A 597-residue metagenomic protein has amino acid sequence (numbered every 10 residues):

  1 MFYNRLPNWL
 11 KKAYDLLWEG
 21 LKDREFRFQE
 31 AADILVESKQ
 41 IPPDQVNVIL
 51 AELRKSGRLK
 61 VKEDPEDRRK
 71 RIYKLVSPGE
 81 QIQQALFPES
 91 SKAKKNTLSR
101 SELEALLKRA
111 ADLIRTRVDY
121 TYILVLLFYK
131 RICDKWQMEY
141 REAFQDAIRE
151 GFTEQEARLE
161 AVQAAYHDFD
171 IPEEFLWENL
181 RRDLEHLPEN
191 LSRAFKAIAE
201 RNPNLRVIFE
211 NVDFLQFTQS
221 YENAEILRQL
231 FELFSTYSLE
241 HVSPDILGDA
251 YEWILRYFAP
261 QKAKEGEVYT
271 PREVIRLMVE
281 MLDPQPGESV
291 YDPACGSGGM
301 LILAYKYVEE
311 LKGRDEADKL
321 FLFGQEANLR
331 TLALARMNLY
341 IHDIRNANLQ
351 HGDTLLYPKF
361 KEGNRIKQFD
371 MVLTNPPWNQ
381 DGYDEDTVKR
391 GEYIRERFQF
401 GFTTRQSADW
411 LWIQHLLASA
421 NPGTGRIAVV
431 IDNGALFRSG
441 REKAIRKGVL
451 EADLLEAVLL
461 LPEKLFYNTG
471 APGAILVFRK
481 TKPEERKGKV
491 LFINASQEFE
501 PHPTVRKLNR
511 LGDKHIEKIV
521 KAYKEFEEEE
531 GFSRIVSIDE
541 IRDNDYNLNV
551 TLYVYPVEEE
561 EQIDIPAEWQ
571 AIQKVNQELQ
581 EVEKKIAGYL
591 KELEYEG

Functional and structural regions predicted by a protein language model:
M1-E25: Short alpha-helical segments that sit at the start of domains
L10, D64-F87: Short, cationic-aromatic polyanion-contact patches
D23-V36: Short acidic, hydrophobic short linear motifs in intrinsically disordered regions
Q40-K55: Short amphipathic alpha-helical interaction segments
V48-I49, P78-P286, Q350-K359, L460-K464 (+2 more regions): Non-catalytic, mostly N-terminal accessory regions of nucleic-acid modification and defense proteins
R54-P65: A short, conserved structural fragment
R58, P88, G363-G597: A conserved structural/catalytic subdomain of Rossmann-like adenosyl-cofactor enzymes
K264-T374, N379-R390, I394-Q399, W410 (+4 more regions): Conserved S-adenosyl-L-methionine
